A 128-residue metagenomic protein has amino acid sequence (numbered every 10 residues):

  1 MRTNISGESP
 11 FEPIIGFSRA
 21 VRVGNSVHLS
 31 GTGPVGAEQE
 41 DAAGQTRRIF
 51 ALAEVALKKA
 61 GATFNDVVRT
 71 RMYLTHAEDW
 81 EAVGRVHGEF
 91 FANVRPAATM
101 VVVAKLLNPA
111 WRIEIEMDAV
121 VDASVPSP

Functional and structural regions predicted by a protein language model:
M1-V68, L74-P128: N-terminal presequence-like segments and the immediate start of the first folded domain
